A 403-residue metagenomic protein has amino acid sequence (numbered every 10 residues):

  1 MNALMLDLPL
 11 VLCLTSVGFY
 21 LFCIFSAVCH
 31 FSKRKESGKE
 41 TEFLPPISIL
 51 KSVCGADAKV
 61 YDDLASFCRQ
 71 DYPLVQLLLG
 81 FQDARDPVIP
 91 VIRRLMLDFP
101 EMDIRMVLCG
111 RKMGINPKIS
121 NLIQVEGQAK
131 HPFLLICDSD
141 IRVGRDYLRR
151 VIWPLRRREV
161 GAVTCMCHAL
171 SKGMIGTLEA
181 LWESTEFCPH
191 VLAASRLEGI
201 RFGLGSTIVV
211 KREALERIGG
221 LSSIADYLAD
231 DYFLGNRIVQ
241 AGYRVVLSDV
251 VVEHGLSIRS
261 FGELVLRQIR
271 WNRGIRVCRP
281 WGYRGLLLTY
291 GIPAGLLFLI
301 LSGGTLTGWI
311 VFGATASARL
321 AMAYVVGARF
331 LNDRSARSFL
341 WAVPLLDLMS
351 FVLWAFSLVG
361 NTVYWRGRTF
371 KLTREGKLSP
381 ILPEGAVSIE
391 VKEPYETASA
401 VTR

Functional and structural regions predicted by a protein language model:
M1-A65: N-proximal low-complexity "stem/linker" segments adjacent to membrane-targeting elements
A3-D7, V11-G18, F25-V28, L286-Y364: Membrane-embedded multi-pass helical conduit in multi-pass membrane proteins, especially envelope-biosynthetic
P45-S48, Q76, F233: Cell-envelope/extracellular polymer assembly enzymes that use nucleotide-activated donors
A65-L74: Short, acidic, metal-binding catalytic loop of nucleotide-sugar glycosyltransferases
L74-A84, R105-G110: Short beta-strand/loop segment that forms part of the nucleotide-sugar
R94-G127, H131, D146, R150-S222 (+4 more regions): Long helical/loop segments within the catalytic core of UDP-sugar-dependent glycosyltransferases, especially the large
H131-R142: Short beta-strand-to-loop acidic/aromatic patch adjacent to the donor-nucleotide binding site
Y227-F233: Acidic donor-binding loop at a coil-to-helix junction in glycosyltransferase catalytic cores that engages
